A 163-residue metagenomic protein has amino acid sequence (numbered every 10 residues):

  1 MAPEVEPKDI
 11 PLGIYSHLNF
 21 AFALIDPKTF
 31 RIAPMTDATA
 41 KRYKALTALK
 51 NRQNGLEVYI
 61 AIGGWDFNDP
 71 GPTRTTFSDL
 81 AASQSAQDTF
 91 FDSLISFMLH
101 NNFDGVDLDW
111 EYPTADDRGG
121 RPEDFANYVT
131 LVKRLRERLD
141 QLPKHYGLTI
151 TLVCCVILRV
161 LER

Functional and structural regions predicted by a protein language model:
M1-M98, E123-A126, R134: Glycan-recognition patch characteristic of GH18 chitinases/ENGases and related GlcNAc/peptidoglycan-binding proteins
P72-R163: Active-site cleft segment of glycoside hydrolase catalytic domains centered on the general acid/base Glu
